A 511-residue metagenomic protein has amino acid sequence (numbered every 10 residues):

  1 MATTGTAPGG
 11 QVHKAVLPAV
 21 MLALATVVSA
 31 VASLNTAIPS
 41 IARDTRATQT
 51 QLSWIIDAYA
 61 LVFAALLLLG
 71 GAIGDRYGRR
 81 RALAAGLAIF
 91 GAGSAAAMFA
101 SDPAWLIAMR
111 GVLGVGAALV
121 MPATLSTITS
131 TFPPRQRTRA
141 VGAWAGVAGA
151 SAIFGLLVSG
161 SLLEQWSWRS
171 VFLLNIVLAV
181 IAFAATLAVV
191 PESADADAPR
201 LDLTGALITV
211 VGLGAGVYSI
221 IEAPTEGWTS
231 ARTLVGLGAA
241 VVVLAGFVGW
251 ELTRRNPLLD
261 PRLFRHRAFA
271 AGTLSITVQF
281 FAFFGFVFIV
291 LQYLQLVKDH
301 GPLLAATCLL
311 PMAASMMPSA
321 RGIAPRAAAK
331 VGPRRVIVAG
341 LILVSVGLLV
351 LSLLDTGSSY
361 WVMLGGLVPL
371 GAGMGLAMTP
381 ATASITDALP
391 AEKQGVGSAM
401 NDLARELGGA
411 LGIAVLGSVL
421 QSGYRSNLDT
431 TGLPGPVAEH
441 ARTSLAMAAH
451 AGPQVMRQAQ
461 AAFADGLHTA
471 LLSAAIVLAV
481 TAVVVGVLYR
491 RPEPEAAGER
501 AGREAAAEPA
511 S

Functional and structural regions predicted by a protein language model:
M1-V12, A448-A451, V455-Q460, L488-S511: Intrinsic disorder in cytosolic terminal tails and internal cytosolic loops of multi-pass membrane transporters
T6-K14, F183-V210, L252-A270, A329 (+2 more regions): Flexible interhelical linker loops that connect adjacent transmembrane helices in multi-pass membrane transporters
V16-V62, S167, T204, T229-G236 (+2 more regions): Transmembrane core module of solute transporters
P18, A25-T26, G78-L87, P103-A104 (+5 more regions): C-terminal module of multi-pass small-molecule transporters
V20, V27, I56-Y59, F63 (+13 more regions): Structural signature of transmembrane alpha-helices in multi-pass secondary transporters
I41-A42, I73-G74, V158-W166, I220 (+4 more regions): Interfacial helix-cap and linker-helix signal at transmembrane-aqueous boundaries of multi-pass secondary transporters
L67, A72-G205, A231, G357 (+2 more regions): Helix-loop-helix hairpins in multi-pass membrane proteins, especially solute transporters
I176-D195, G212-I221, A240-R254, T481-Y489: C-terminal membrane-cytosol helix-exit motif in multi-pass small-molecule transporters
